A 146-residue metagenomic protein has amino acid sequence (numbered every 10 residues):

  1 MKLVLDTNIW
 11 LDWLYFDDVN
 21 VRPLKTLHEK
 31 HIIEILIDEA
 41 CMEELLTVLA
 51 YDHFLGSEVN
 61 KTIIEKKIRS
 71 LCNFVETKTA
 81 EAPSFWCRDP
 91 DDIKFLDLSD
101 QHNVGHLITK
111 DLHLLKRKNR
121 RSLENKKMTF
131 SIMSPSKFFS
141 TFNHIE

Functional and structural regions predicted by a protein language model:
M1-L3: Extreme N-terminal starter segment of soluble prokaryotic enzymes
L5, D17, V21-D52: PIN/NYN-family metal-dependent endoribonuclease catalytic core
D6-T7, D38, K110-D111, S134: A secondary-structure boundary/capping signal
I9-W10, C41, F95, H113-L114 (+1 more regions): Alpha-helix capping/helix-boundary segments
D12-L14: Short N-terminal binding/cap micro-motifs at the start of the first secondary-structure element
E43, Y51, L55-R69, F130-E146: Extended, non-globular alpha-helical segments
S70-K118: Active-site neighborhoods of divalent-metal-dependent phosphate/nucleic-acid chemistry enzymes
H102-G105, L112-E146: Acidic, PIN/NYN-like endoribonuclease modules and their adjacent C-terminal/linker elements
